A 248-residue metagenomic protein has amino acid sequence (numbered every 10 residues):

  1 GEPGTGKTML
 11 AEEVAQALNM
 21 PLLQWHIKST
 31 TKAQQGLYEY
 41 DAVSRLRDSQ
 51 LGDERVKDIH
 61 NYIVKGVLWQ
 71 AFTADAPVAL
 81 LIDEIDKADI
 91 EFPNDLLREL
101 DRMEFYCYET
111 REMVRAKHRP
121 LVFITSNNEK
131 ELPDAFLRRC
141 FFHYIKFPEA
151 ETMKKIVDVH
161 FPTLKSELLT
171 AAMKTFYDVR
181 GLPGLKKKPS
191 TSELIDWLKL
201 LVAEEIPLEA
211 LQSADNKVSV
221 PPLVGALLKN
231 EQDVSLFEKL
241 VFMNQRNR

Functional and structural regions predicted by a protein language model:
G1-R248: C-terminal regulatory/interaction module of P-loop NTP-utilizing enzymes
